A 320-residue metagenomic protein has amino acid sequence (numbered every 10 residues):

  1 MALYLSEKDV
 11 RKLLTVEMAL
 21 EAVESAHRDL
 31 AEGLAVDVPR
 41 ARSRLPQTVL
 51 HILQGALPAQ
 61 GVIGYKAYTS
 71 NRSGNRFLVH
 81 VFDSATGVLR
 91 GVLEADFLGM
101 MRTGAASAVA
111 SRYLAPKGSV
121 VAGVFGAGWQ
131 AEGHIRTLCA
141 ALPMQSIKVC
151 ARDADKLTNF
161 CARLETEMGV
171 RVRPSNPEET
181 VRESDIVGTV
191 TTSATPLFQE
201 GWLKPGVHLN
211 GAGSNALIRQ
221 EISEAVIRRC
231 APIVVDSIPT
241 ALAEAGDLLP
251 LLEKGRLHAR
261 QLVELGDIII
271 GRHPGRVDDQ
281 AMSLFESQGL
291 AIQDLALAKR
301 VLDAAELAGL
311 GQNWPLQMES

Functional and structural regions predicted by a protein language model:
M1-M100, A108, A115-G118, I292-L295 (+4 more regions): N-terminal ligand-binding/catalytic initiation module
L114-V121, P143, K204-P205: Short helix-loop-beta connector
A122-G123, S283: Conserved beta-strand elements of the Class I
A127-G128: Glycine-rich Rossmann-fold phosphate-binding loop(s) that bind the pyrophosphate of adenine dinucleotide cofactors
A131-E132: N-terminal Rossmann-fold NAD(P) dinucleotide-binding loop
A141-E165: NAD(P)-binding Rossmann-fold cofactor-contacting core
G169-E253: Rossmann-like adenosine-cofactor binding region
R219-S320: Adenosine-phosphate binding glycine-rich loop
